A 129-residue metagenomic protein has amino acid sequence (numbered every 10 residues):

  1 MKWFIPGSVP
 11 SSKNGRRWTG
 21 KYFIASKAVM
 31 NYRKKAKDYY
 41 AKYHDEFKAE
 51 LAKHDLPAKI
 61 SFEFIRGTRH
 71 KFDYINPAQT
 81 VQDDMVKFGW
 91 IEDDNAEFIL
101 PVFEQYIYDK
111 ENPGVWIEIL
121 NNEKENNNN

Functional and structural regions predicted by a protein language model:
M1-N129: Acidic, proline/glycine-enriched N-terminal capping motif
